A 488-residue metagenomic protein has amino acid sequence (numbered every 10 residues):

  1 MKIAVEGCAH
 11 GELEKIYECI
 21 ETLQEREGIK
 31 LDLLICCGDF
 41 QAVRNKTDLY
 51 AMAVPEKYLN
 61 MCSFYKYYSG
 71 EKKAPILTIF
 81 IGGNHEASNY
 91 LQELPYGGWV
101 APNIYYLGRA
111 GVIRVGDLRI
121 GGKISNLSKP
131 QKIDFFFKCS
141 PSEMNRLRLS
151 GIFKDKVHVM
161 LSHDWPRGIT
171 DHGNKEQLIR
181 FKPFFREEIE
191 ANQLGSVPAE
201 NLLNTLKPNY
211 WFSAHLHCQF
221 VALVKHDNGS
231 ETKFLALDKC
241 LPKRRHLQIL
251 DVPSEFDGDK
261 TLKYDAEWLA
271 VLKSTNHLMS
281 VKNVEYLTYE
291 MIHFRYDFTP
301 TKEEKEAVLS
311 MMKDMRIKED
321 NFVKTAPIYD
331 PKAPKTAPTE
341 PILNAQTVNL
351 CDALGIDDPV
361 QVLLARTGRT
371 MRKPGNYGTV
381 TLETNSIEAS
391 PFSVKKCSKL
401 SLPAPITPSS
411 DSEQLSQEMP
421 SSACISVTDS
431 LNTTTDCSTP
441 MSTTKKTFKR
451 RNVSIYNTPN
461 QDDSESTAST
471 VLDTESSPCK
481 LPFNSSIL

Functional and structural regions predicted by a protein language model:
M1-L488: Extended recognition/assembly regions associated with phosphoester-bond processing machinery
